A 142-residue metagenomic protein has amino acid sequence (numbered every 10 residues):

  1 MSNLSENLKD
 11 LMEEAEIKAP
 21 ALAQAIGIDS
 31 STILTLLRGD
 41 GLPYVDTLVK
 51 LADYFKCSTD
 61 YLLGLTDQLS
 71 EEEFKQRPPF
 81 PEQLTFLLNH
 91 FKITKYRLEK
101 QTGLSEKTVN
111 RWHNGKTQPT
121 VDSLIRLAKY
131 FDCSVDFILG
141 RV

Functional and structural regions predicted by a protein language model:
M1-I17, Q68-I93: A short, Lys/Arg-rich alpha-helix, primarily the initiator
L8, P43-V45, L84-L87, K95-L98 (+2 more regions): Short, structured motif recognition centered on aromatic/hydrophobic residues
M12, A23, A52, L88 (+2 more regions): The alpha-helix within a helix-turn-helix
M12, L37, F55, L63-T66 (+3 more regions): DNA major-groove recognition helix of helix-turn-helix
A21, T32, L42, S58-Y61 (+3 more regions): Residues in the helix-turn-helix
G27-P43, G64, G103-P119: Recognition helix of helix-turn-helix/homeodomain-like DNA-binding domains that insert into the DNA major groove
D46-Y61, D122-F137: DNA major-groove recognition helix of helix-turn-helix/homeodomain DNA-binding modules
